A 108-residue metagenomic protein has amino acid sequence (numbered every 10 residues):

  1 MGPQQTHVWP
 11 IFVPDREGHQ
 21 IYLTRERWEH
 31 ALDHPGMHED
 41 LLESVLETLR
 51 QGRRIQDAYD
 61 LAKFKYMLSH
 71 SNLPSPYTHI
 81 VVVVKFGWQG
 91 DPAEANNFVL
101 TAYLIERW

Functional and structural regions predicted by a protein language model:
M1-W108: Ribonuclease/tRNase effector modules and their secretory precursors
